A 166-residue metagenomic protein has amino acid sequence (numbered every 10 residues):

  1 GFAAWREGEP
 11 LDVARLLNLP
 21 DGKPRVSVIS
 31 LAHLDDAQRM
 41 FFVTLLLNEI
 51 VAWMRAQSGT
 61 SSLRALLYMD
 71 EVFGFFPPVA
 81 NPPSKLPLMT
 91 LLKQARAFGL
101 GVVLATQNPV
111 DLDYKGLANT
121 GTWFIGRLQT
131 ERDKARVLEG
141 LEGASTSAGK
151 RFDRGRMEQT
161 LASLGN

Functional and structural regions predicted by a protein language model:
G1-T90: P-loop NTPase motor domains
T90-N166: Conserved ATP-driven motor cores of ASCE-family P-loop NTPases powering translocation/secretion/packaging/pilus
